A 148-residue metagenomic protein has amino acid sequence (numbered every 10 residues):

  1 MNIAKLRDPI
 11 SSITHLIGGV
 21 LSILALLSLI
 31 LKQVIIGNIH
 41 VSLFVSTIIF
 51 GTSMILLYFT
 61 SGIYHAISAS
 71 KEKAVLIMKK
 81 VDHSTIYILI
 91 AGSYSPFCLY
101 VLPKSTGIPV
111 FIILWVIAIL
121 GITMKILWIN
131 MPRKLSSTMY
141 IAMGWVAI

Functional and structural regions predicted by a protein language model:
M1-I148: Multi-pass alpha-helical transmembrane bundles in non-GPCR membrane proteins that perform intramembrane catalysis
